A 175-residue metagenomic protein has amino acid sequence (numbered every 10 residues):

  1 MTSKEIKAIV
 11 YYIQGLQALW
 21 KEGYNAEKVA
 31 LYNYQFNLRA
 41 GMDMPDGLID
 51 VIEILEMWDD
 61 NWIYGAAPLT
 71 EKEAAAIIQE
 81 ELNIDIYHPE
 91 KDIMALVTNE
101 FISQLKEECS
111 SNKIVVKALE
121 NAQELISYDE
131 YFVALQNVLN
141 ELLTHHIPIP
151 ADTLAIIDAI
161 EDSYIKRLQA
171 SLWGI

Functional and structural regions predicted by a protein language model:
M1-Q123, S127-I175: Acidic, Ser/Pro/Thr-rich low-complexity regulatory regions and the short amphipathic helical interaction modules they
